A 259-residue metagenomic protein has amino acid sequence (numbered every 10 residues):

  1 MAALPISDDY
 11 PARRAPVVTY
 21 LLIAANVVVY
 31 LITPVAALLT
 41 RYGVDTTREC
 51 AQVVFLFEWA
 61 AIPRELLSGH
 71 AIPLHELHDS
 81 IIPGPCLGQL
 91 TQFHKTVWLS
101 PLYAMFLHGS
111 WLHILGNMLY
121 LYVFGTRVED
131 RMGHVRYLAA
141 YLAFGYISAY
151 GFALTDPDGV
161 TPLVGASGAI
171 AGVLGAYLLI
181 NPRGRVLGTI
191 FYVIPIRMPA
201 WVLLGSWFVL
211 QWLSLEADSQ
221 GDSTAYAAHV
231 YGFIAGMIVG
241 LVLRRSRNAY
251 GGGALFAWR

Functional and structural regions predicted by a protein language model:
M1-R259: A detector for small-residue-rich transmembrane helices and their helix-helix packing motifs
